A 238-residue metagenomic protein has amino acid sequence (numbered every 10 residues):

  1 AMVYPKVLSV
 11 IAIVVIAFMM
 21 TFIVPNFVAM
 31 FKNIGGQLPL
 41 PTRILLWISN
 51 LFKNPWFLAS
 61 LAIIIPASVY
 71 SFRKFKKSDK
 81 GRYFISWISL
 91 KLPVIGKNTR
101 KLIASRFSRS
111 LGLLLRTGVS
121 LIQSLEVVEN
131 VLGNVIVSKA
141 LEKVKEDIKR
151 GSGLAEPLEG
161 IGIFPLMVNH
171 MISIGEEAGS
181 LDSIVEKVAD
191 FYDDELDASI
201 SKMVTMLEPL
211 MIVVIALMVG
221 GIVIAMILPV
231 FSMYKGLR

Functional and structural regions predicted by a protein language model:
A1-R73, D194-R238: Bilayer-spanning, highly hydrophobic alpha-helical transmembrane segments
T21, T42, D79-R82, S138: Non-catalytic, surface-exposed connector residues within folded enzymatic/regulatory domains
N33, V69-L90: Juxtamembrane helix-loop transition segments at the membrane interface in multi-pass membrane proteins
G36-L46, Y83-K101: Membrane-cytosol interface motif
L58-K77, G112-E129: Alpha-helical membrane-embedding segments and immediately adjacent membrane-interface amphipathic helices
P93, G118, P229: Conserved functional loop/turn residues at catalytic and ligand-binding sites
G96-M206: Glycine- and small-hydrophobic-enriched helix-loop-helix hairpins
